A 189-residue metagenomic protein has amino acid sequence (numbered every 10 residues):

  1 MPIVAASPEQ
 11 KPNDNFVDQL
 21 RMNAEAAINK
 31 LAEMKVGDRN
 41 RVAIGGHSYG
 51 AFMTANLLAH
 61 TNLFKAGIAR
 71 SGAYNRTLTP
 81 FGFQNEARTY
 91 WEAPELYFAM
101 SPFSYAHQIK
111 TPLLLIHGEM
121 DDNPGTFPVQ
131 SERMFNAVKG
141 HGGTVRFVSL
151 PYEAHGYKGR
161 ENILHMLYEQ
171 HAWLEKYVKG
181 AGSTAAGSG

Functional and structural regions predicted by a protein language model:
M1-S188: Active-site-proximal cap/loop segments of hydrolase catalytic domains
